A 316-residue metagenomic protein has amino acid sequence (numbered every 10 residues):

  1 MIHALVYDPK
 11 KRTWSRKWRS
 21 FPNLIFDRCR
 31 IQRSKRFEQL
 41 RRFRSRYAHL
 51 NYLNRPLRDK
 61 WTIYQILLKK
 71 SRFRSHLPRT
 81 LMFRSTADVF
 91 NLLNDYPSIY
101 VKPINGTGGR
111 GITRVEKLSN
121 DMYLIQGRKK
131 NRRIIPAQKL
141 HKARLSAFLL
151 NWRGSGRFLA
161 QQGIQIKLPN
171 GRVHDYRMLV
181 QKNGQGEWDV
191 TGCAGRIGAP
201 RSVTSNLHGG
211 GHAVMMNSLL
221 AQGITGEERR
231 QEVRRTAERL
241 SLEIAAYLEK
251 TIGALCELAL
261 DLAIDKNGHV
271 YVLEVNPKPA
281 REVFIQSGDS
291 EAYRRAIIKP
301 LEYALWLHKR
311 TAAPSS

Functional and structural regions predicted by a protein language model:
M1-D88, T107: Conserved N-proximal alpha/beta basic substrate-recognition cap immediately N-terminal to, or forming the N-lobe
L5, L262-P279: A short beta-strand motif that forms the metal-chelation/ATP-contact edge of phosphoryl-transfer active sites
N54-Q161: Active-site nucleotide/adenylate-binding loops and adjacent lid/helix of ATP-dependent enzymes
I112-N120, E274-P279, S290-E291: A short alpha/beta connector and helix-capping loop motif
E116-D121, K182-G186, D265-G268: Short acidic-glycine loop/turn motifs at beta-strand connectors
R144-D175, L179-A263, I297-R310: A long amphipathic alpha-helix within ATP-dependent nucleotide-binding catalytic cores
R196-L207, N276-G288: Glycine-rich phosphate/pyrophosphate-binding beta-alpha loops
P279-S316: Charge-rich, low-complexity intrinsically disordered segments
